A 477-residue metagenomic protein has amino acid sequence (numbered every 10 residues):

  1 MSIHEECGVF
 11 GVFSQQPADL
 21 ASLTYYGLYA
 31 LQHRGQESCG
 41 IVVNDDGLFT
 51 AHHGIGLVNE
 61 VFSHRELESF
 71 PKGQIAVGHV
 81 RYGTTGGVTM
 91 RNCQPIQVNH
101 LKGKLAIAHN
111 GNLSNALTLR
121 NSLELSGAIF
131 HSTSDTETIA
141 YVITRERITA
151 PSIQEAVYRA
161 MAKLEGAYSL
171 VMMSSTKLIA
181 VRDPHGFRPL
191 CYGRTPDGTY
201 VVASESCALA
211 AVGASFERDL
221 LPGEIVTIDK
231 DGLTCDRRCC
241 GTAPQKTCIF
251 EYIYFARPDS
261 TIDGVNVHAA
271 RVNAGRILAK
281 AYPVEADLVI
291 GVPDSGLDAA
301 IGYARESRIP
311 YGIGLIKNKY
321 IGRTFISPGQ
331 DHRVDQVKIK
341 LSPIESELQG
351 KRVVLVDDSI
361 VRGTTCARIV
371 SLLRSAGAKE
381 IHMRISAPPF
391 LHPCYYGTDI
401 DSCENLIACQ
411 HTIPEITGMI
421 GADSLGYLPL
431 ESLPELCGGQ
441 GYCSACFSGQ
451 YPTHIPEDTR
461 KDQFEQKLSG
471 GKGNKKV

Functional and structural regions predicted by a protein language model:
M1-P222, T227-A286, V292, E380: Conserved short alpha-helical segments that host acidic/polar catalytic motifs at enzyme active sites
T84-T85, N115, I179, F187-R188 (+7 more regions): Flexible loop/turn segments at secondary-structure boundaries
A108, M173, V181-R182, G193 (+11 more regions): Generic beta-strand/beta-sheet core signal
A128, T149-A150, P283-D287, R305-G312 (+2 more regions): Secondary-structure transition/capping motifs at alpha-helix termini and the adjoining loop/turn into the next element
S132, E137-A140, Y311-G322, M419-C437: A conserved beta-strand->alpha-helix junction
R159, C207-A208, S215-F216, L220-E224 (+4 more regions): Phosphate/diphosphate-binding loops
M161, T176, G213-D219, S371-V477: PRPP-dependent phosphoribosyltransferase catalytic core
R308-V353, T364, H392-G397: Short, glycine/charge-rich flexible loops or terminal/linker lids adjacent to PRPP-binding catalytic cores
